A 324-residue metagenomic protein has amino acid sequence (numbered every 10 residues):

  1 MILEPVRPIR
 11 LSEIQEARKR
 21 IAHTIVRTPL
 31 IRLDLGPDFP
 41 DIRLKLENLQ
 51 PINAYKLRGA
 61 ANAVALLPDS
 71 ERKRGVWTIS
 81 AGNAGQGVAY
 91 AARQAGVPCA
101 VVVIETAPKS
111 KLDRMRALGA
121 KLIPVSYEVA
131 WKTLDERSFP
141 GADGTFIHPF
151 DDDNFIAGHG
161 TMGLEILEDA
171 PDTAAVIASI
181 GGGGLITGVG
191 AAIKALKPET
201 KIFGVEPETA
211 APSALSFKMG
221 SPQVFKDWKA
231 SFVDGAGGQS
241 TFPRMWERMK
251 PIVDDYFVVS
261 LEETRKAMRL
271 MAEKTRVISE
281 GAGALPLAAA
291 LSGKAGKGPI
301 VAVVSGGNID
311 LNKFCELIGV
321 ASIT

Functional and structural regions predicted by a protein language model:
M1-T324: PLP-dependent amino-acid enzyme catalytic core
